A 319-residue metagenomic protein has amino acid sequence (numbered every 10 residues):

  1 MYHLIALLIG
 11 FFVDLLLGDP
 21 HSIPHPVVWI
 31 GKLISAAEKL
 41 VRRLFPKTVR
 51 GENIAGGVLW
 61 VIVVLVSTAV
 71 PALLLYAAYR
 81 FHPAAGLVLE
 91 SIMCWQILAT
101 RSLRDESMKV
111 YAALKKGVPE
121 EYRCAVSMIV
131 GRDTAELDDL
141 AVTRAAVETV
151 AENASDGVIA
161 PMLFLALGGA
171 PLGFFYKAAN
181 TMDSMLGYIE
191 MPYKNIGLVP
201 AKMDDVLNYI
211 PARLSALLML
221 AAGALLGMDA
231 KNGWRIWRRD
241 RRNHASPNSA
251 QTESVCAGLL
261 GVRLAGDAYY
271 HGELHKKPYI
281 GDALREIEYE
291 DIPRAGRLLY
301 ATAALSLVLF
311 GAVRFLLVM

Functional and structural regions predicted by a protein language model:
M1-A179, G187-M319: Hydrophobic alpha-helical transmembrane segments
S184: Glycine-rich phosphate/dinucleotide-binding loop and adjoining beta-alpha-beta core of small-molecule
